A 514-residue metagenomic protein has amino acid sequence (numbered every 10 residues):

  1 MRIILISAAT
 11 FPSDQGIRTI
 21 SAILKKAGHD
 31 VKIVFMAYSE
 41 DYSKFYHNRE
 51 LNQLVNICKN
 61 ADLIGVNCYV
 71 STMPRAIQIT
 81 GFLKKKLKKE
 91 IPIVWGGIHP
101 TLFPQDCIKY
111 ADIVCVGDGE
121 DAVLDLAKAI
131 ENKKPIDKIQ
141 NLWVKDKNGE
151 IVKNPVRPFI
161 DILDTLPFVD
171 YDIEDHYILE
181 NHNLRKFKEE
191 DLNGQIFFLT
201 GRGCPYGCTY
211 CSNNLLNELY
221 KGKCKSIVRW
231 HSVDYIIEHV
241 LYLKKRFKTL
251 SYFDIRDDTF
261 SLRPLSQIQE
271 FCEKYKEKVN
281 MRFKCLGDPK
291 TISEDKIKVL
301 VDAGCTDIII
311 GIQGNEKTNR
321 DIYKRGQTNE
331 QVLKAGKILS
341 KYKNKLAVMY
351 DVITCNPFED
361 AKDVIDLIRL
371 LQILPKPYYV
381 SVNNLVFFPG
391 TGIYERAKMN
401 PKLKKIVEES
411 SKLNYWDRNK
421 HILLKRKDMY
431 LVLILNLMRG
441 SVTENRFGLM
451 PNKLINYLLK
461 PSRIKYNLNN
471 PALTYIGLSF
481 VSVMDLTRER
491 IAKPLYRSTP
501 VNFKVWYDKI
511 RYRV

Functional and structural regions predicted by a protein language model:
M1-I237, K245: Acidic, low-complexity intrinsically disordered segments
R2-I6, K25-K26, D30, Y46 (+5 more regions): Radical SAM enzyme core and accessory elements
I3, I93, I139, F253 (+4 more regions): Hydrophobic/aromatic residues located in beta-strands of well-ordered beta-sheets within soluble catalytic
E40, F103, Y206, L219 (+5 more regions): Flexible glycine/acidic-rich beta-alpha junction loops that bind and position SAM and/or redox cofactors in anaerobic
D62, D112, S251, T306 (+1 more regions): Conserved acidic residues
P104-K109, K296, P357-I373: Catalytic cores of alpha/beta
Y171-A347, T354, R369: Radical SAM [4Fe-4S] cluster-binding motif and immediate context
